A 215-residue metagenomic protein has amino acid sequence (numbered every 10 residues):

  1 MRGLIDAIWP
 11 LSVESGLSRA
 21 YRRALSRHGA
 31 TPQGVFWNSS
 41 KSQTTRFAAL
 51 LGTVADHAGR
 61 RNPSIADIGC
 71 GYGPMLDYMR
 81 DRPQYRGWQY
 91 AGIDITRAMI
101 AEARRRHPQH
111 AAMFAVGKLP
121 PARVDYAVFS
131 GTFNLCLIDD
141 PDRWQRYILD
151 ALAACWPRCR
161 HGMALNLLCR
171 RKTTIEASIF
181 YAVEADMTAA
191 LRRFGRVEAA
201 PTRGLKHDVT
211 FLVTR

Functional and structural regions predicted by a protein language model:
M1-P32: N-terminal, positively charged/glycine-rich alpha-helical extensions of SAM-dependent methyltransferases
K41-R61, Y78: Conserved alpha-helix/loop element of class I SAM-dependent methyltransferases that forms part of the SAM/SAH-binding
A66, G73-F114: Class I SAM-dependent methyltransferase SAM/SAH-binding core
Y126-Q145: A short SAM/SAH-binding and catalytic strip from SAM-dependent methyltransferases
N134, L168-T173: Short "lid" loop at the C-terminus of a central beta-strand within the Rossmann-like core of SAM-dependent
Y147-A154, R158: Short, conserved SAM-binding segment of the class I
C159-L167: Conserved beta-strand signature within the Rossmann-like core of class I S-adenosyl-L-methionine
I175-R215: Class I S-adenosyl-L-methionine
